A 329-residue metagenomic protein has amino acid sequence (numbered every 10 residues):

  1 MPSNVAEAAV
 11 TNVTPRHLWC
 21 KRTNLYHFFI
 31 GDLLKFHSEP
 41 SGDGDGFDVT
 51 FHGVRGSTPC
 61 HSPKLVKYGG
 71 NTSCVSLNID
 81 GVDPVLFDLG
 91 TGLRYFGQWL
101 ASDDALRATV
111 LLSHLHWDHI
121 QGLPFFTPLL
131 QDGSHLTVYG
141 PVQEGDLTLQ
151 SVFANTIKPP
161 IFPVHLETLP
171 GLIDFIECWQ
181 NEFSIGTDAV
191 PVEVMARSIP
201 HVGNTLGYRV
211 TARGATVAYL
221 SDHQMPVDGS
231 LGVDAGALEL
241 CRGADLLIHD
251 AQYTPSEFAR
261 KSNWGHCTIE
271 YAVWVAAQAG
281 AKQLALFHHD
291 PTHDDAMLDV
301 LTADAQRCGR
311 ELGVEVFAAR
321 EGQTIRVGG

Functional and structural regions predicted by a protein language model:
E7, V13-A218, L238, L298-G329: Binuclear metal-dependent hydrolase catalytic cores
P63-L65, M195-S198, H223-G229, K261-N263: Short, flexible loop segments at the rims of nucleotide/cofactor-binding pockets, characterized by
F87, S113, L220-S221, H249-A251 (+1 more regions): Active-site flanking residues adjacent to catalytic metal/cofactor-binding acidic residues
T216, P226-R320: Cap/insert and terminal regions of metallo-dependent hydrolase folds
